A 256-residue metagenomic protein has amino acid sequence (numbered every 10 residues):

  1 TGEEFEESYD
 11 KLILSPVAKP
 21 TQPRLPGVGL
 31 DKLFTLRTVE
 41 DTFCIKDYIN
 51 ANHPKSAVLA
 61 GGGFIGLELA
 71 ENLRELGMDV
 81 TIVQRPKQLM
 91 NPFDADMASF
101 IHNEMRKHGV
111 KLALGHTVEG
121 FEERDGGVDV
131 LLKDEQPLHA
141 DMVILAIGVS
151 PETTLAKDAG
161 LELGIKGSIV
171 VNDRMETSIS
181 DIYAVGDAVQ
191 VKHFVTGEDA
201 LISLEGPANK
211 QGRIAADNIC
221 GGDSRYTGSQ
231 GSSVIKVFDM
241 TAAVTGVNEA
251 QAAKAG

Functional and structural regions predicted by a protein language model:
T1, E7, E75-D173: A Rossmann-like FAD-binding core segment of flavoenzymes
K11-L76, K111, I165, V171-D173: Glycine-rich dinucleotide-binding loop and its adjacent helix/turn
V17-A18, G62, E122, G148 (+1 more regions): Flexible loop residues that form catalytic and substrate-binding hotspots at small-molecule/glycan-binding clefts
P23-L25, L69-A70, E123, T153-A156 (+1 more regions): Short glycine-/acidic-enriched loop or helix-start segments at secondary-structure transitions that form or flank
G29-H53, D129-L131, P137-N218: FAD-site-proximal beta/loop scaffold in flavoenzymes
S56-A57, F64-E122, I202-A208, S224-A250: Rossmann-like dinucleotide-binding cores of NAD(P)H-dependent redox enzymes
G221: Short helix/loop segments within enzyme catalytic domains that coordinate or immediately flank catalytic cofactors
A253-G256: Cytosolic Rossmann-like ligand/nucleotide-binding regulatory domains
